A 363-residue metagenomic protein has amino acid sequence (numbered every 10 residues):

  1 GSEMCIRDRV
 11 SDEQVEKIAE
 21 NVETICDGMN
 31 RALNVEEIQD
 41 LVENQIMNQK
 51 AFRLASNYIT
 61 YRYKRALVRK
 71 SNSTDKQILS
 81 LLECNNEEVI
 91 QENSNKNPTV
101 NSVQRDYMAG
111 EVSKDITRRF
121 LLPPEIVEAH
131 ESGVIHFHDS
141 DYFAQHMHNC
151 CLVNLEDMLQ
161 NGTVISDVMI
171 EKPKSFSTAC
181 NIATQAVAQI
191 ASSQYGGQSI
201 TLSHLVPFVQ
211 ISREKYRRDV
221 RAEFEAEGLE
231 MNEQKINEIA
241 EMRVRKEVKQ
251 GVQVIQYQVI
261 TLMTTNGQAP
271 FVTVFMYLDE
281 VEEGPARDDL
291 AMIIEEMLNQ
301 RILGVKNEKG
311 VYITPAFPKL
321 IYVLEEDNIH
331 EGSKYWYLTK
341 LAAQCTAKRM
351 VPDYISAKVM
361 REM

Functional and structural regions predicted by a protein language model:
G1-C5: Short, small-residue-biased leader/transition segments that mark boundaries at the very start of proteins
R7-K17, L54-Y58: Short, surface-exposed acidic
V15-A32, Q39-Q45: Amphipathic alpha-helical segments that form the core helices of the histone-fold
L33, E37-K50, V220, E227-G228: Short, cationic/aromatic linear interface patches that serve as DNA/RNA-contacting surfaces or protein-partner docking
E43-K76: Hydrophobic or amphipathic alpha-helical targeting/insertion segments
K64-M363: Conserved catalytic cores of very large enzyme subunits
